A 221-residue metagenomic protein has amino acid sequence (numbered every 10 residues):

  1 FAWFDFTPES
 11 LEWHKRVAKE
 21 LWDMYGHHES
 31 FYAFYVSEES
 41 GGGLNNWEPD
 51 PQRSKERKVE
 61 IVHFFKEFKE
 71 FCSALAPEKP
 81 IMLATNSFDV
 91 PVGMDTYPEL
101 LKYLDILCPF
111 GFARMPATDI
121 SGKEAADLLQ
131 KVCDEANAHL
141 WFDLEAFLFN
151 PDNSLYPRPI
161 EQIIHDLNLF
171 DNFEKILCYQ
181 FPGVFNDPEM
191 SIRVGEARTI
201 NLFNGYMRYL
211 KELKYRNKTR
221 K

Functional and structural regions predicted by a protein language model:
F1-S10, N45-R53, S154-L155, M190-G195: Surface-exposed, active-site-proximal loop segments in enzymatic domains
F1-W13, Y32-E39, K58-M94, P109 (+2 more regions): Aromatic-lined carbohydrate-recognition surfaces of secreted/lumenal glycan-active proteins
W3-D5, V17-E56, L177: Active-site groove signature of glycoside hydrolases
D5-A33, E99-L100, Q162-N172: An active-site-proximal structural segment forming one wall of the substrate-binding cleft that immediately precedes
K15-D23, S87-E99, G122-K131, E161-H165: Alpha-helical scaffolding within the catalytic cores of extracellular/periplasmic polymer-degrading hydrolases
Y32, F112-A117, E135-R220: Substrate-binding cleft of secreted/luminal carbohydrate-active enzymes
E78, L101-L107, N172-F173: Glycine-enriched alpha-helix->loop->beta-strand junction motifs that scaffold or abut catalytic
P109-L128: Substrate-binding surface in catalytic domains of secreted glycosidases
